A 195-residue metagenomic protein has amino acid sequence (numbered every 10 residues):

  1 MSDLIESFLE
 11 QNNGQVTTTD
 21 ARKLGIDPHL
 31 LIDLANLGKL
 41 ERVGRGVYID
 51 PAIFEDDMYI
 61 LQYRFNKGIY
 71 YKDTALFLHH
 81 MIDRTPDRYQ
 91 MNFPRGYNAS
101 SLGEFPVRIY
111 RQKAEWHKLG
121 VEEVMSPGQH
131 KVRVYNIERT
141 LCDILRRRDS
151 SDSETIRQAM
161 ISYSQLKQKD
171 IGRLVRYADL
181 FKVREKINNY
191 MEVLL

Functional and structural regions predicted by a protein language model:
M1, T17-T19, L24: Conserved short "hinge" loops at termini or chain/domain junctions
M1-G14: Short amphipathic alpha-helical interface segments
E10, K23-L24, R64: Charged, low-complexity surface patches
N12, T18, L30: Phosphate-binding site recognition
Q15-D20, V43, V47-L195: Nucleic-acid-binding surface
K23-N36: Short amphipathic alpha-helical interaction segments
